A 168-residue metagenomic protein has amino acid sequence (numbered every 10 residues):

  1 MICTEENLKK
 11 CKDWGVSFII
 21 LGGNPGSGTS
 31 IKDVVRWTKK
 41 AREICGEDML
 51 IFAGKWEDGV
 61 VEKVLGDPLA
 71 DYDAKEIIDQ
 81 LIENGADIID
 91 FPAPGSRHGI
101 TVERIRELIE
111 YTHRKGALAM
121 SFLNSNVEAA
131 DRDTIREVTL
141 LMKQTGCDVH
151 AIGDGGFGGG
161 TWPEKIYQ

Functional and structural regions predicted by a protein language model:
M1-L141, V149-I152, G159: Conserved mixed alpha/beta catalytic, RNA-binding, or beta-rich assembly cores of soluble enzyme, regulatory
G155-Q168: C-terminal helical cap(s) of enzyme catalytic domains, especially alpha/beta-barrels
